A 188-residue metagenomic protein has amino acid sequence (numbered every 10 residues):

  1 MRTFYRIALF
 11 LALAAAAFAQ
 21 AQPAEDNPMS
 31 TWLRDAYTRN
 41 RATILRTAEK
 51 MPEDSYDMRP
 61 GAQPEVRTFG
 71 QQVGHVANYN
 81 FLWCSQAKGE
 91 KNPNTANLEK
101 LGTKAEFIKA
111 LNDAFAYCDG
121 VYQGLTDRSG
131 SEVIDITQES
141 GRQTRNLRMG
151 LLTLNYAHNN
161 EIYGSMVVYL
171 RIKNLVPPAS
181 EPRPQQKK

Functional and structural regions predicted by a protein language model:
M1-R6: Positively charged n-region of N-terminal signal peptides that target proteins for export
I7-A16: Bacterial N-terminal signal peptides
A17-P23: Boundary at the C-terminal end of the N-terminal hydrophobic targeting segment
A24-M29: N-terminal low-complexity, Pro/Thr/Ser-rich intrinsically disordered segments that act as propeptides or flexible
R34, T38, A42-L45, Y56-N97 (+1 more regions): Short, contiguous alpha-helical
T43, T47-A48, C84, A114-Y117 (+1 more regions): Well-ordered alpha-helical scaffold segments within catalytic/enzyme domains
E49-D57, V121-S131, R171-P178: Surface-exposed helix-capping loop/turn segments at secondary-structure junctions
G102-T137, T144-I162: Acidic/histidine-rich alpha-helical segments that form the ligand environment of transition-metal centers
